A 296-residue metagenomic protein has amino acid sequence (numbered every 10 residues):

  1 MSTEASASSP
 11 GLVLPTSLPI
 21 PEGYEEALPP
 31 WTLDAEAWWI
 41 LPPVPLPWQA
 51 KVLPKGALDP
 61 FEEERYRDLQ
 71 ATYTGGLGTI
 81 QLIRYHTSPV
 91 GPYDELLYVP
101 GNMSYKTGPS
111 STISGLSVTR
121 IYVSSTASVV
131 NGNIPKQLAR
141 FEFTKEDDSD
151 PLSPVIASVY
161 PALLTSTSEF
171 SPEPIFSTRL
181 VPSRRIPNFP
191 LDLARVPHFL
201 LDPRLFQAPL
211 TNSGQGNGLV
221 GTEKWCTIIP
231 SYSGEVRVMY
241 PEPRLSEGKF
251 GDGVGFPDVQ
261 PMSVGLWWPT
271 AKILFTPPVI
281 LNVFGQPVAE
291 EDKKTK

Functional and structural regions predicted by a protein language model:
S2-A71: Short, extreme N-terminal leader segments that mark the start of a protein/domain
P10, L18-P19, T32-D34, P47-W48 (+2 more regions): Interaction-surface and assembly-scaffold signal
T16, I20, T72, G76 (+2 more regions): Alpha-helical context
I40-P42, P89, M262: Aromatic-acidic/polar surface patches that form glycan- and anion
P45-V118, S124-N133: Short N-terminal edge-element motif at the start of the domain
